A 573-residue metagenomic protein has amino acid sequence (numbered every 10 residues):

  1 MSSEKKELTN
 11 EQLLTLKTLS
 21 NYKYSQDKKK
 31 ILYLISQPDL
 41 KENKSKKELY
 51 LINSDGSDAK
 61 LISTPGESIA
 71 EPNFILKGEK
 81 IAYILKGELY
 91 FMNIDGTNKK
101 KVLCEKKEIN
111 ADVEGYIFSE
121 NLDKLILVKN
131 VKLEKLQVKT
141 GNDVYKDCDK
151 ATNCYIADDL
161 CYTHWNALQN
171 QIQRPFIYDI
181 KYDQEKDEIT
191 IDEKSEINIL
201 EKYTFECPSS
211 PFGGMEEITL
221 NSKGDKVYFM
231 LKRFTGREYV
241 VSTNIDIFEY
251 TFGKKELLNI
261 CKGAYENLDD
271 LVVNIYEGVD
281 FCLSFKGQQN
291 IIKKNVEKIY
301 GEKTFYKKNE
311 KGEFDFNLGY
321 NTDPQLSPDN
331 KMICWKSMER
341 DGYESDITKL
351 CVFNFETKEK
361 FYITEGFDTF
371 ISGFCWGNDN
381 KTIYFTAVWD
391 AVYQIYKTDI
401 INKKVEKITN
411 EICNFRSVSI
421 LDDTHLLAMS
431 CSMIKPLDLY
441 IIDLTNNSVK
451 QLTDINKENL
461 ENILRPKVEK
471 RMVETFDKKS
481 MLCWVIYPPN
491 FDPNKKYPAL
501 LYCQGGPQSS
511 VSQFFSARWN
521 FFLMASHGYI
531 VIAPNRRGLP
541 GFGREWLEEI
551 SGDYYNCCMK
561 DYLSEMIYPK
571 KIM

Functional and structural regions predicted by a protein language model:
M1-T18, K44, I52-A70, L85 (+8 more regions): Multi-bladed beta-propeller domains
E11-K47: Beta-strand-rich domains and repeat architectures in extracellular enzymes and scaffolds, especially beta-propellers
Y22-K30, E71-K80, G115-K124, I218-K226 (+3 more regions): Blade-terminus and WD-like Trp-Asp/Gly-His loop motifs, strongest in beta-propeller folds
D27, S45, K77, L85-K86 (+10 more regions): Short loop/turn segments that connect beta-strands within the blades of beta-propeller domains, predominantly WD40
L32-K41, I81-E88, I126-K132, W165-Q169 (+12 more regions): Beta-strand C-termini and the immediately following turn/loop, strongest in propeller blades
K46-K47, N130-T190, K194-K202, K232-R233 (+6 more regions): Predominantly five- to eight-bladed beta-propeller fold
K80-K139: Hydrophobic or amphipathic alpha-helical targeting/insertion segments
R416-M573: Serine-hydrolase catalytic core recognition
